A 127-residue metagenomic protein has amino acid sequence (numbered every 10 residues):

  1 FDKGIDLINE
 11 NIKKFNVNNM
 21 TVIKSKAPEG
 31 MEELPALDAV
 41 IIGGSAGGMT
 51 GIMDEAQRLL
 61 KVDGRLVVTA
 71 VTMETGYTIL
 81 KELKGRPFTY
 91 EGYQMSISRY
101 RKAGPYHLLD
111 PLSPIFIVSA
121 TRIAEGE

Functional and structural regions predicted by a protein language model:
F1-L37: S-adenosyl-L-methionine
I5, M49-T50, G76-Y77: Short, well-ordered alpha-helical microsegments
I41: N-terminal Rossmann-like NAD(P) cofactor-binding module of classical short-chain dehydrogenase/reductase
G44-A46, V71: Short glycine-/small-residue-rich Rossmann-like dinucleotide-binding loops
G47-E55: A short, conserved alpha-helix within the catalytic core of class I
D54-F116: C-terminal substrate-binding/active-site "lid" region of AdoMet-derived donor-dependent transferases
A120-E127: C-terminal lobe and adjacent flexible extensions of AdoMet/dcAdoMet transferase-like proteins
